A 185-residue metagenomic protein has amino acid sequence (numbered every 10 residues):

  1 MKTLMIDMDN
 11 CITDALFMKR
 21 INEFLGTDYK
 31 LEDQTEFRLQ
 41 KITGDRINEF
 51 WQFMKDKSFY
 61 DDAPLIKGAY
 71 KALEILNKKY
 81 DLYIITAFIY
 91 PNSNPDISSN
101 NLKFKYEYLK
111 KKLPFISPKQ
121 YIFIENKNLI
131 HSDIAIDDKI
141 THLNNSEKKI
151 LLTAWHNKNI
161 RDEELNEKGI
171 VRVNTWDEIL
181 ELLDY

Functional and structural regions predicted by a protein language model:
M1-F50: Active-site neighborhood of HAD-like aspartate-dependent phosphohydrolases
C11-T13, M18-K19, A87-N92, K127-L129 (+3 more regions): Short, solvent-exposed loop/turn segments at secondary-structure junctions
K41-D56, L82-Y83, I89: Short, basic/glycine-rich phosphate-binding loops at helix/coil junctions that contact nucleotide phosphates
Y60, P64, A69-L102, L109: Substrate-recognition element of Asp-dependent hydrolases with the DxDx(T/V) motif
D81-Y83, I134, L151: A structural signal for isolated positions on well-ordered beta-strands in alpha/beta enzyme cores
F104-Y121, N166-D184: Structural recognition of alpha->loop->beta junctions
K119-E147: Conserved Lys-Pro-Asp/Glu-containing loop-to-beta segment of HAD-superfamily phosphomonoesterases, centered on
I136-N174: Acidic, Mg2+-coordinating phosphoryl-transfer loop and its flanking beta/alpha structural elements, shared across
